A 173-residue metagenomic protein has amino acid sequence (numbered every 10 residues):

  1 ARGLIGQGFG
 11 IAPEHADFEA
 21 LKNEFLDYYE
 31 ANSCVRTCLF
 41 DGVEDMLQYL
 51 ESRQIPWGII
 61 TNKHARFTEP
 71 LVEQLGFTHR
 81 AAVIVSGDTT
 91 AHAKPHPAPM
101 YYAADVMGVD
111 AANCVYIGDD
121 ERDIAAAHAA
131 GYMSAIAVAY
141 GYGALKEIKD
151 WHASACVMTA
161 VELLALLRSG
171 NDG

Functional and structural regions predicted by a protein language model:
A1-D45, Y49-R53, H64-E69, F77-T78: N-terminal helical cap/lid subdomain that shapes the substrate entry/recognition surface in HAD-like hydrolases
A16, A65, E69-G173: Asp-based, Mg2+/Mn2+-dependent phosphohydrolase catalytic module
P56-G58, S134: Proline-centered loop/turn at the N-terminus of a beta-strand
